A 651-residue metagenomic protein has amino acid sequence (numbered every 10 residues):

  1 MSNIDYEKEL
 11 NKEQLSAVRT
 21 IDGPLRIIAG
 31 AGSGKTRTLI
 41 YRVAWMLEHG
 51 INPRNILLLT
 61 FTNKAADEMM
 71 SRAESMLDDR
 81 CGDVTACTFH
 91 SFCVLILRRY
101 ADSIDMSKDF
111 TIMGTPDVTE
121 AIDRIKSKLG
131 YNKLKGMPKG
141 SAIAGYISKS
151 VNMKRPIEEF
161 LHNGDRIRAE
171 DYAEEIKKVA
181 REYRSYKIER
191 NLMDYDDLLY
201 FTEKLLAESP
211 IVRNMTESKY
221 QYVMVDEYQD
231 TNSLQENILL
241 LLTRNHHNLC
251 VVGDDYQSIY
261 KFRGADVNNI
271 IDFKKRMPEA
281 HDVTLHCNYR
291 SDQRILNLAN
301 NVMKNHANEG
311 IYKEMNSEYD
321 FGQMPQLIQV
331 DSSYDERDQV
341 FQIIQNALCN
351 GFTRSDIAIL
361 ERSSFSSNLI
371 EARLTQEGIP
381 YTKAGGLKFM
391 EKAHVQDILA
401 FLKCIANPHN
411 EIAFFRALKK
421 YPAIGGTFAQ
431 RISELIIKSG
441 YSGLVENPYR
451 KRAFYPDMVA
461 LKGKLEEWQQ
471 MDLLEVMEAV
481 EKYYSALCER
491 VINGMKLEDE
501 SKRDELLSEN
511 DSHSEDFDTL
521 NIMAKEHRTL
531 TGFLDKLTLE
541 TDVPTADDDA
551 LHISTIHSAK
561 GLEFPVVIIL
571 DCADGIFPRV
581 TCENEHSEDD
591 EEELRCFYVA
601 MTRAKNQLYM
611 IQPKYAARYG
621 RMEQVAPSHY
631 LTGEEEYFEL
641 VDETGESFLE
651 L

Functional and structural regions predicted by a protein language model:
M1-S107, I112, N214, N297-N300 (+1 more regions): P-loop NTPase Walker
N3-I4, K8-R19, G23-I27, L57 (+5 more regions): Conserved helicase NTPase motor core
I27, A31-L39, P278-H281, H286-P380 (+1 more regions): Helicase P-loop NTPase motor core
C87-L95, M224-E227, V252, S363 (+3 more regions): Conserved helicase core region in the C-terminal RecA-like lobe
F92, R276-M277, Y319-Q323, G351-L474: ATPase/helicase motor core of nucleic-acid motors
T115-K187: Coupling/switch/interface segments within P-loop NTPase motor domains and analogous charged loops in nucleic-acid
L192, P448-S558, E563, R579 (+1 more regions): Accessory C-terminal helicase-associated subdomains
Y615-L651: Helicase C-terminal subdomain and adjacent C-terminal extension
